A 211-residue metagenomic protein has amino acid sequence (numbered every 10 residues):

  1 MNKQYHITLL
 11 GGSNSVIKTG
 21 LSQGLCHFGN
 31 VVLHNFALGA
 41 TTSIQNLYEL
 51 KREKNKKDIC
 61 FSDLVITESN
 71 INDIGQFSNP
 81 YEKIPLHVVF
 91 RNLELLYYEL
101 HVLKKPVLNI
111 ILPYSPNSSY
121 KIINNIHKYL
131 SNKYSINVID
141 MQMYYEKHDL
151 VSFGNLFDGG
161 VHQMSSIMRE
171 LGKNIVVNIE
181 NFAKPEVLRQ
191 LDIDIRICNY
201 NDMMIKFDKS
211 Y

Functional and structural regions predicted by a protein language model:
N2-H87, S115-S118, Y211: Conserved SGNH/GDSL esterase-like catalytic core that processes O-acyl groups on lipids and polysaccharides
G29, L103-K104, Y134: Helix C-cap/helix->beta junction micro-motif
A37, I111, D140-M143: Residue-level recognition of beta-strand->loop/alpha-helix junctions
N46, V89, L93, M168: Aromatic/hydrophobic pocket-lining residues that form the small-molecule binding cavity in soluble enzyme cores
K51, N55, E94-Y98, V102 (+3 more regions): Surface-exposed alpha-helical segments enriched in charged/polar residues
E68-N72, L93-I126: Active-site segments of SGNH/GDSL-like serine hydrolases that catalyze O-acetyl group transfer/hydrolysis on lipids
P116-R196: Catalytic His-Asp segment of secreted/periplasmic serine-dependent ester chemistry enzymes
Y200-Y211: Beta-strand-enriched, solvent-exposed domains that form extended recognition/catalytic surfaces
